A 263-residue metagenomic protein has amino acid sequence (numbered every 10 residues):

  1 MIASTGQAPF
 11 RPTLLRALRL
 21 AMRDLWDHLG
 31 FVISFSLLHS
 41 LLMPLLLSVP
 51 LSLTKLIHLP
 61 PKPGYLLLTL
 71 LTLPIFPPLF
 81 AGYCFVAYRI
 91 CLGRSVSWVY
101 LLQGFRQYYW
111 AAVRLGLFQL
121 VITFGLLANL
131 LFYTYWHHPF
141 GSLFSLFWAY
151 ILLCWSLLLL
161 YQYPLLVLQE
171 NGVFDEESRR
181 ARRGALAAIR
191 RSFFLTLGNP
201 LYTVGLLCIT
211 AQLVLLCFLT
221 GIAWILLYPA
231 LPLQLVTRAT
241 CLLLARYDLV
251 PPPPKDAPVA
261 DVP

Functional and structural regions predicted by a protein language model:
M1-Y135, P139-S142, S156-P263: Helix-coil boundary and N-terminal low-complexity module in membrane systems
F144-W155: Alpha-helical transmembrane segments of multi-pass membrane proteins
